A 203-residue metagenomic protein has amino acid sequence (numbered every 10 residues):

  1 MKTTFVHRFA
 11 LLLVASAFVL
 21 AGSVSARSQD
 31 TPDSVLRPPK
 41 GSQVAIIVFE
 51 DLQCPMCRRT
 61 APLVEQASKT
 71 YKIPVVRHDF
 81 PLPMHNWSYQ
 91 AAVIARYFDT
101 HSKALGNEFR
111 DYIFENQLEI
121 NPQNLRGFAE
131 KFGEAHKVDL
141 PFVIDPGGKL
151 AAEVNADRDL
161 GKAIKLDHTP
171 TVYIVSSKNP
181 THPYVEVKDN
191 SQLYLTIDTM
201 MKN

Functional and structural regions predicted by a protein language model:
M1, V6-A10, F109, A129 (+1 more regions): Generic low-polarity alpha-helical segments
K2-W87, G148-H168, T196-N203: Extracytoplasmic thiol/disulfide redox context detector
T4, N121-L125, D189: A diffuse structural propensity rather than consistent per-protein peaks
R37, T100, N116, D145 (+1 more regions): Short N-terminal micro-motifs specific to bacterial/archaeal maturation and metal-cluster initiation sites
I47, P81, E115, I144 (+1 more regions): Short, flexible active-site loop motifs that bind/organize anionic cofactors or intermediates
L52, R58-K131: Structural alpha/beta surface segment adjacent to cysteine/selenocysteine redox centers across thiol/disulfide enzymes
E130-N203: C-terminal cap of thioredoxin/glutaredoxin-like
